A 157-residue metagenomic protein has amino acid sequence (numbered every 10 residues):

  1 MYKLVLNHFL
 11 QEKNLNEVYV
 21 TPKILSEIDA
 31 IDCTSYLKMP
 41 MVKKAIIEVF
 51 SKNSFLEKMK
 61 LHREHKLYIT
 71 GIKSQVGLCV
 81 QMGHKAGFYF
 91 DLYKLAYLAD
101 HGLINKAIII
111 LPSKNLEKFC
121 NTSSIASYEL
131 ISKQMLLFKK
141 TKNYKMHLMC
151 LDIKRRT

Functional and structural regions predicted by a protein language model:
M1-R63: Acidic-basic catalytic patches of nuclease active cores, encompassing PD-(D/E)XK and other metal-cofactor nuclease
S35-S74, H84-Y93, Y97-D100, R155-R156: Active-site metal-binding core of divalent-cation-utilizing nuclease and nuclease-like domains
E57, N105, M146: Hydrophobic anchor at the start of a short beta-strand that flanks the dinucleotide cofactor-binding loop
G77-F90, K114-L116, C120: Short beta-strand-loop-alpha-helix junction that forms the active-site gateway of nucleic-acid-processing nucleases
L98-I104, L137-K142: Arginine/glycine-rich "motif VI" loop of SF2 helicases in the C-terminal RecA-like domain
L103-S113: Conserved beta-strand signature within the Rossmann-like core of class I S-adenosyl-L-methionine
K114-T157: Domain-level recognition of nuclease-like catalytic cores that cleave nucleotide substrates
